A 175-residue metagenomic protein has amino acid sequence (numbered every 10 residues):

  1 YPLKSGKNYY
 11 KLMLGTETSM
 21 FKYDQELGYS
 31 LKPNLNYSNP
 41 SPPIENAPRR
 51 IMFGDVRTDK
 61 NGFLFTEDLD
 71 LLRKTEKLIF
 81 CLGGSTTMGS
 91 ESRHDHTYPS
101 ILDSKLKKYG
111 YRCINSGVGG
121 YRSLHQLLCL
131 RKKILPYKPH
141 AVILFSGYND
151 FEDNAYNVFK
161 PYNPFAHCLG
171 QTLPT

Functional and structural regions predicted by a protein language model:
Y1-L27, L31, L124-T175: Interaction-surface signature
P2-K105: Membrane/wall-proximal cationic-aromatic binding patches
A47-P48, D55, G120, L124 (+1 more regions): Intrinsically disordered, low-complexity sequence elements enriched in Ser/Thr/Gly/Pro
L78-L82, I114, V142: Conserved beta-strand elements of the Class I
T86, G119, G147-N149: Catalytic metal-binding/acid-base residues of hydrolase active sites
H96, D103, K107-K138: A conserved hydrophobic secondary-structure block that centers on an alpha-helix together with its immediately flanking
P99, C113, L144-S146: Secondary-structure boundary/capping motif
